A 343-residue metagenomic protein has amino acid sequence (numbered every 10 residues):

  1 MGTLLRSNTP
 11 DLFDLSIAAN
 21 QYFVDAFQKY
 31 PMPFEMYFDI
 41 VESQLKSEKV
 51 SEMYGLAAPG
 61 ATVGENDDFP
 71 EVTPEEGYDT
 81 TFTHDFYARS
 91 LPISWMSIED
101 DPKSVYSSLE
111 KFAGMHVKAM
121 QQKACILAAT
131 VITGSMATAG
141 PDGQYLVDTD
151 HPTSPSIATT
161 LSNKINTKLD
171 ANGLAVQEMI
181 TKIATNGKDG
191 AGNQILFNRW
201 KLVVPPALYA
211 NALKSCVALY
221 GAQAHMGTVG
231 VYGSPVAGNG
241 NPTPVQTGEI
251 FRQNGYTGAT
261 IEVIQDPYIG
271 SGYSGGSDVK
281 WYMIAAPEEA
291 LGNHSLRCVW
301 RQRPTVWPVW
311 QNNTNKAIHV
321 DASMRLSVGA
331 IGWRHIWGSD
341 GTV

Functional and structural regions predicted by a protein language model:
M1-Q28: N-terminal alpha-helical "arm" segments
Y22-Y87: Assembly/oligomerization interface modules of large self-assembling protein complexes
P74-T83, A175-A191: Structured alpha-helical segments in the cores of large, soluble enzyme domains
D79-M136, L202, K316, V320-A322: Long, contiguous amphipathic alpha-helices that act as assembly "spine/axial" helices in icosahedral shell and virion
M120-L161: Glycine-rich, mobile lid/loop segments that gate access to catalytic sites or pores
V147-E178, K182-T185, K201, A207-V343: Sequence/fold signature of self-assembling virion shell proteins
G190-R199: Short gly/pro-enriched beta-turn/loop segments at secondary-structure junctions
